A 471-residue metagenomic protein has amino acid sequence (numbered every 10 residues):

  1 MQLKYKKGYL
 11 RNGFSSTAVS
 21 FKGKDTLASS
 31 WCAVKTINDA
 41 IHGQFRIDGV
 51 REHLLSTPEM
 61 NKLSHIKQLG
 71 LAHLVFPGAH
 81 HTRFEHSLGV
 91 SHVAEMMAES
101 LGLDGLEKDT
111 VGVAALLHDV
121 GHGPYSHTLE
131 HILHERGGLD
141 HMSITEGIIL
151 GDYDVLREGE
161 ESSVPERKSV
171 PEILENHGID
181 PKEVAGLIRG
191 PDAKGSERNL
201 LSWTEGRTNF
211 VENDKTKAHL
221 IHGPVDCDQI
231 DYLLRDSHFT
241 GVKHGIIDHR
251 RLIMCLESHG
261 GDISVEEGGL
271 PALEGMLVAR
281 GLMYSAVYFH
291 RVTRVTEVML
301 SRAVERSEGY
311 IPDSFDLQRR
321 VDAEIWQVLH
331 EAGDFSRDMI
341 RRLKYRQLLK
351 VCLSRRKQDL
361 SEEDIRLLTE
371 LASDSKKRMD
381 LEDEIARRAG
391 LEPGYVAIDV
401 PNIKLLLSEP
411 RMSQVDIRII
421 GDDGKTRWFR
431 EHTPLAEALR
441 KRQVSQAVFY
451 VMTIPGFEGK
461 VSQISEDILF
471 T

Functional and structural regions predicted by a protein language model:
Q2-I66, L74-V113, G121-R355: Sequence-structural signature of the catalytic-core scaffold of metal-dependent phosphohydrolases that act on
Y9, S301, I311-T471: Terminal helices and disordered tails flanking the catalytic cores of nucleotide-processing hydrolases
